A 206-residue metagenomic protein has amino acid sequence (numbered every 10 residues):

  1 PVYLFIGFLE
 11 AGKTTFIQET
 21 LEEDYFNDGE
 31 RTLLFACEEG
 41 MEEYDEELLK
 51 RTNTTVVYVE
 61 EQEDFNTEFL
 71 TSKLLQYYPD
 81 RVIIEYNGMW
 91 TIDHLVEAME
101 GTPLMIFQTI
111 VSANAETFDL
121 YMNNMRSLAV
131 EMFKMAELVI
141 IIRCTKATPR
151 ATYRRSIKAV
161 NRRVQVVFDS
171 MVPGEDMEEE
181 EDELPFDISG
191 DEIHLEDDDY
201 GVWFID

Functional and structural regions predicted by a protein language model:
V2-A11, T15-Q108, S112-L120: Nucleotide-state-sensitive switch-loop elements of NTP-binding domains
F35, E43, Y121, R162-V166 (+1 more regions): Alpha-helix boundary/capping detector
V57-V59, L104-A113, K134, S170-E175 (+1 more regions): Short, Lys/Arg-enriched charge-dense amphipathic segments
I84-F168: Phosphate/Mg2+-binding loops and adjacent switch elements in nucleotide/diphosphate-handling enzyme cores
K146-D206: C-terminal accessory "lid"/substrate-recognition subdomains
